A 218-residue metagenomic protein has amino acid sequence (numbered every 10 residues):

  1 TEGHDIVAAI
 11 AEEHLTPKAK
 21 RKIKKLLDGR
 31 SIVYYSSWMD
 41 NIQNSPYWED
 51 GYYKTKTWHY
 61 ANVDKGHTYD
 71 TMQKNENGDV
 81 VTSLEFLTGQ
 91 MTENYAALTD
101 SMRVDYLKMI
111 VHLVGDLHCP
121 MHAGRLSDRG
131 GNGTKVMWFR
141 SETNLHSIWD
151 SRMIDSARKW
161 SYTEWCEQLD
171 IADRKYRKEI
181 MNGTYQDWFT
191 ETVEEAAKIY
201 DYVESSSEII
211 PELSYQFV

Functional and structural regions predicted by a protein language model:
T1-L113, P120, R125-V218: N-terminal, motif-rich segments that launch catalysis or mediate targeting to/interaction with membranes, typified by
